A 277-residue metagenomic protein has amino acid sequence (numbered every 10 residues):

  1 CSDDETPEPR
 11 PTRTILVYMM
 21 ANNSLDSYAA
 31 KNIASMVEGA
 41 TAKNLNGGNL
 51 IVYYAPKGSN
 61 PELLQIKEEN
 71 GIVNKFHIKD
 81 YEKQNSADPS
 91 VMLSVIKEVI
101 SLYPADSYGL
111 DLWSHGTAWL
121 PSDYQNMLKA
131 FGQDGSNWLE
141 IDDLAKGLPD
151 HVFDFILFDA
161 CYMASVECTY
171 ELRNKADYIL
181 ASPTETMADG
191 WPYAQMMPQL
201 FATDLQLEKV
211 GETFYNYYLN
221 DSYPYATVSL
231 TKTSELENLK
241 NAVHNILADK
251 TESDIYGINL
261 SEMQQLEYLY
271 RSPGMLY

Functional and structural regions predicted by a protein language model:
C1-I15: Bacterial Sec-dependent N-terminal signal peptides
P11-N22, I72-E82: Acidic/histidine-rich, surface-exposed loop or edge segments in extracytoplasmic proteins
P11-T14, N44-I51, Y103-G109, D150-F155 (+1 more regions): Loop/turn elements at helix/coil->beta-strand transitions in domains of secreted/extracellular proteins
M20-N22, Y28-T41, P89-E98, S165-V166: Short alpha-helical segments and helix-capping/turn motifs at coil-helix boundaries
L25-E62: N-terminal carbohydrate-binding/catalytic regions of secreted carbohydrate-active enzymes
S35, G39-K43, V95-L102, G147 (+3 more regions): Structured segments of extracytoplasmic/periplasmic soluble domains in secreted or envelope-associated proteins
Y54-H151, A160-C161, V166-E167, P183-T184: Catalytic-core segments of thiol-dependent peptidases
G116-A118, Q125-Y277: Terminal, contiguous helix-loop blocks that mediate binding/assembly
